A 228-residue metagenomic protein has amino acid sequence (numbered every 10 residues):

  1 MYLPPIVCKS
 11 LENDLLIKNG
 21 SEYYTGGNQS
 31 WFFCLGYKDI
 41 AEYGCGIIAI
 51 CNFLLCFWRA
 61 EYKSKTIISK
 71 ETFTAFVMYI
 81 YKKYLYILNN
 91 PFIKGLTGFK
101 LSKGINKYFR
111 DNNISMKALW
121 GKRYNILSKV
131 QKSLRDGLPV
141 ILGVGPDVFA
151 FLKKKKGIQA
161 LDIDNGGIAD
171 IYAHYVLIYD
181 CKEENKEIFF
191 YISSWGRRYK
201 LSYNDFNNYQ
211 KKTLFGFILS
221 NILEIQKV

Functional and structural regions predicted by a protein language model:
M1-K100: Active-site-adjacent structural segments surrounding the nucleophilic cysteine of cysteine proteases and isopeptidases
Y2, R135-G137, K186: Short, well-ordered loop/turn elements at secondary-structure boundaries
G36-K38, G157-A173, L177-V228: Noncatalytic regulatory segments and standalone regulatory/sensor domains
N52, P146-F149, G196-Y199: Solvent-exposed loop/turn segments at secondary-structure junctions within structured extracellular/periplasmic domains
Y62-K63, I114, E187: Secondary-structure boundary/capping residues
F76-I80, Y84, I105, V130 (+1 more regions): Generic structural signal of hydrophobic/aromatic residues within well-ordered alpha-helices of folded domains
Y86-C181, I222-K227: Predominantly the structural core of cysteine protease catalytic domains
